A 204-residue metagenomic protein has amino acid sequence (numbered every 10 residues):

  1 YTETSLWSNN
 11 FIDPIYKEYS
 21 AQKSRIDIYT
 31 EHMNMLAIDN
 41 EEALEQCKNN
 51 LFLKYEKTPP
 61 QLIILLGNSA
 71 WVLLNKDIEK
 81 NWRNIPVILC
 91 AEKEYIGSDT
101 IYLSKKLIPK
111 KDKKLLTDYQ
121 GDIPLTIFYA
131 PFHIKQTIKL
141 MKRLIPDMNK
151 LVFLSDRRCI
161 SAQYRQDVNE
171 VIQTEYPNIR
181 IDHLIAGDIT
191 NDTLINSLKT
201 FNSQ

Functional and structural regions predicted by a protein language model:
Y1-Q204: Short hydrophobic alpha-helices and adjacent helix-cap/hinge residues
